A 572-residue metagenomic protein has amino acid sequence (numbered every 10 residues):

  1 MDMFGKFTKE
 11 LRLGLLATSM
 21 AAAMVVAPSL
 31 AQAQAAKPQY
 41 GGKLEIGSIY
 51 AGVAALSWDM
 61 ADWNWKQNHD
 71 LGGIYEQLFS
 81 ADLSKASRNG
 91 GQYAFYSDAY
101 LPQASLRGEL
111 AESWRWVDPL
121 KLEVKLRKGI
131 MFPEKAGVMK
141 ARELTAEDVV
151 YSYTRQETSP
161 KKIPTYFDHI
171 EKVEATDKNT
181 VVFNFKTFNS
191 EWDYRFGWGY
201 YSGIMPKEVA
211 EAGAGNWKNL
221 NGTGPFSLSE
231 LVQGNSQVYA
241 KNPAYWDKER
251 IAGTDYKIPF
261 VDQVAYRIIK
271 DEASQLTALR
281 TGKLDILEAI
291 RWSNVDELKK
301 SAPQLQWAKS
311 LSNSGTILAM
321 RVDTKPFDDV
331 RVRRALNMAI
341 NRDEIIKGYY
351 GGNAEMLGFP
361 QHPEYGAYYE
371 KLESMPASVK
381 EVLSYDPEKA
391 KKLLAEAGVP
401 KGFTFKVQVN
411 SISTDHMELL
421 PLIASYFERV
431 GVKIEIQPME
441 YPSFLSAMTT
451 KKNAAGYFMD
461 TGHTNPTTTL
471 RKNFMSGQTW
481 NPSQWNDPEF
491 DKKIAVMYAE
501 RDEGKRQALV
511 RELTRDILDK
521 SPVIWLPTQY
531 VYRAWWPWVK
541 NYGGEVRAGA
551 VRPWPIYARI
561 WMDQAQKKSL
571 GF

Functional and structural regions predicted by a protein language model:
K9, R115-P119, E123-K128, E143 (+3 more regions): Surface-exposed binding/hinge segments that line and control ligand-binding clefts or catalytic entry sites
E45, A141, T145-V150, T180-V182 (+8 more regions): Alpha-helical secondary-structure segments
G47-D118, N221: N-terminal lobe/hinge region of extracytoplasmic solute-binding protein
S48, G52-A54, W63-I74, V232-Q237 (+7 more regions): Detector for C-terminal structural segments
D82-S87, Q92-S105, T154, R195-A265 (+4 more regions): Gly/Pro-rich hinge or "lid" segments in bacterial periplasmic/extracellular proteins
S105-L106, L110-K161, Q275-A278, P326-D328: Aromatic- and charge-enriched surface segment that lines or borders ligand/interaction sites
I163, K172-V173, S229-A240, R267-T324 (+2 more regions): Extracellular/periplasmic solute-recognition and catalytic clefts
D168, N221, Y266-T277, I290-S293 (+2 more regions): Short helix-initiation/N-cap motifs at beta->coil->alpha
